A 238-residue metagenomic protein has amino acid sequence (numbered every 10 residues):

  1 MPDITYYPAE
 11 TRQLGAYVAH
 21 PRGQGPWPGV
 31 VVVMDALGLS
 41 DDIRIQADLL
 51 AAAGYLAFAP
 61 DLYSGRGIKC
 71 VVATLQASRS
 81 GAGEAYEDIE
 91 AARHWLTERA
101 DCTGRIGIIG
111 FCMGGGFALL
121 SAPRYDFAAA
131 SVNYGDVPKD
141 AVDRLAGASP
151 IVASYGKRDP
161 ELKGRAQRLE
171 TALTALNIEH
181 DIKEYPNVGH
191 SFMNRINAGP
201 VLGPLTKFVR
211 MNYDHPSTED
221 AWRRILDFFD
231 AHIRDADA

Functional and structural regions predicted by a protein language model:
I4-D101, R195-N212: Serine-hydrolase catalytic machinery in alpha/beta-hydrolase-like enzymes
Q46, K163-L173: Short alpha-helix in the alpha/beta-hydrolase fold that links the catalytic acid
I89-A148: Primarily recognizes the serine-hydrolase "nucleophile elbow" in alpha/beta-hydrolase and SGNH/GDSL folds
P138-A148, D159, R223, D227 (+1 more regions): Conserved serine/cysteine hydrolase catalytic core
A146-I151, L176-E179: Short, proline-enriched alpha-helix->beta-strand connector loops that line the catalytic pocket of alpha/beta-hydrolase
V152-Y155, Y185: Short beta-strand/loop motif that positions the catalytic acidic residue of the alpha/beta-hydrolase fold
K157-K163, H190-S191: Acidic catalytic loop of the alpha/beta-hydrolase fold
E179-A238: C-terminal catalytic histidine-bearing segment of alpha/beta-hydrolase fold enzymes
